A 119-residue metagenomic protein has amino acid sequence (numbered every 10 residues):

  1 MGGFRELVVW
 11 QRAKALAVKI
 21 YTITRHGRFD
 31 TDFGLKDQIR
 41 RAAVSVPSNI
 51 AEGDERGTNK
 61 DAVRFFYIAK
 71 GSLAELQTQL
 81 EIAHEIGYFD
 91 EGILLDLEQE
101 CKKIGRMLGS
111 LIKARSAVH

Functional and structural regions predicted by a protein language model:
M1-H119: Short, C-terminally biased terminal segments at protein or domain edges
